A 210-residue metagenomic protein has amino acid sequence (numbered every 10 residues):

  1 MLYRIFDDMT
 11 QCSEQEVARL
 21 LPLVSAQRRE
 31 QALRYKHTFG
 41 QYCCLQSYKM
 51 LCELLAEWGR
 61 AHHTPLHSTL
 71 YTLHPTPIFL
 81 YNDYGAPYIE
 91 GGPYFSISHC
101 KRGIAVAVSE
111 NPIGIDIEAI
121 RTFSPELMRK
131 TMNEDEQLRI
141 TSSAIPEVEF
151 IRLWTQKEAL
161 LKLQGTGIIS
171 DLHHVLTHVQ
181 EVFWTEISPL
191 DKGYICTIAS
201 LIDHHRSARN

Functional and structural regions predicted by a protein language model:
M1-N210: Core catalytic alpha/beta fold that binds nucleotide/phospho-ligands
